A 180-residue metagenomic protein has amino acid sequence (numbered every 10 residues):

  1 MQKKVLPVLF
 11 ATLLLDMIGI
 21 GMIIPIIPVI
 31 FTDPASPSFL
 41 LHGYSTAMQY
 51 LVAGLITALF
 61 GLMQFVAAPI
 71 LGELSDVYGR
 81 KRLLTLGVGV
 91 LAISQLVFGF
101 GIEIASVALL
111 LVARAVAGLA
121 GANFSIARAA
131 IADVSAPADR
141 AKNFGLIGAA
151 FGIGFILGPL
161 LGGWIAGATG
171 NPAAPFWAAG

Functional and structural regions predicted by a protein language model:
K3-S36: Pair of pore-lining "gating" transmembrane helices in MFS-fold secondary transporters
L14, S94, S106-A122: Hydrophobic core of transmembrane alpha-helices in multi-pass small-molecule transporters, especially MFS/SLC-type
F31-T32, L74-S75, W164-T169: Interfacial helix-cap and linker-helix signal at transmembrane-aqueous boundaries of multi-pass secondary transporters
G54-L71: Central cavity-lining transmembrane alpha-helices of secondary-active solute carriers, predominantly the Major
G89-I104: C-terminal ends and interior cores of transmembrane alpha-helices in multi-pass membrane transporters/permeases
A113-G152: Cytoplasmic helix-loop-helix junction between adjacent transmembrane helices in 12-TM secondary transporters
A150-G180: Helix-loop-helix hairpin linking two adjacent transmembrane segments in secondary transporters
